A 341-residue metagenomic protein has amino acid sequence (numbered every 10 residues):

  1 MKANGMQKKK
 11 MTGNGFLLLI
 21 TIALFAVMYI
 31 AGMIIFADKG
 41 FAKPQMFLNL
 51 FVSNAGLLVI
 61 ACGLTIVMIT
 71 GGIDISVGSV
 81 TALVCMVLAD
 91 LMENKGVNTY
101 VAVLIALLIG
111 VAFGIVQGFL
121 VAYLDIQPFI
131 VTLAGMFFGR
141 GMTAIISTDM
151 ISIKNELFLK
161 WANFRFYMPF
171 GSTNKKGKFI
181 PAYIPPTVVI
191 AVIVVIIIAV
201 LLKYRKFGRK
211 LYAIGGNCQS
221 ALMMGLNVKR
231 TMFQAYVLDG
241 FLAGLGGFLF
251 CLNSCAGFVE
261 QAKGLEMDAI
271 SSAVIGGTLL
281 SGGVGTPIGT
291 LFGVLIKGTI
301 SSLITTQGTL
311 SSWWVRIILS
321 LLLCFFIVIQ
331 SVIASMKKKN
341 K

Functional and structural regions predicted by a protein language model:
M1-I34, G216-Q219, M223-R230, I300-K341: Cytosolic-side transmembrane-helix boundaries in multi-pass membrane proteins
K2-A61, K95-V101, K175-K176, N340-K341: Membrane-interfacial amphipathic/re-entrant helices at transmembrane-helix boundaries
Y29-I34, K43-K95, L120-I126, A273-P287 (+1 more regions): Single transmembrane alpha-helix segments in multi-pass membrane proteins
Q45-M46, I197-Y236: Membrane-helix/interface signature in polytopic inner-membrane proteins
N54-G63, S79, L83, A112-I115 (+7 more regions): Hydrophobic alpha-helical segments embedded in the membrane of multi-pass proteins
G96-F137, I193, F292: Alpha-helical transmembrane segments within multi-pass membrane transporters and channels
P128-R205, T231-Q234, S254-V259, T306 (+1 more regions): Transmembrane helix-bundle core of multi-pass membrane transporters and related energy-transducing complexes
V237, L242-A243, L249, N253-S320: Transmembrane alpha-helical segments in multi-pass inner-membrane proteins
